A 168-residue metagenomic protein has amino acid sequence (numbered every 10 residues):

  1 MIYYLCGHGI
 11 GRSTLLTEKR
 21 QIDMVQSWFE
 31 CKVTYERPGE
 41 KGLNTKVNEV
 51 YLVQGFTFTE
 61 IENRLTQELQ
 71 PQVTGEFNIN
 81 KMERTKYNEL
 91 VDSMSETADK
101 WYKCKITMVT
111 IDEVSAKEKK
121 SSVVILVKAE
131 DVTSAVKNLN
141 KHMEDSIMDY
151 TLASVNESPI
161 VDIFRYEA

Functional and structural regions predicted by a protein language model:
Y4-D23: Short, Lys/Arg-enriched N-terminal segments with co-localized hydrophobic residues within the first ~10-30 amino acids
E18, I22-F29, P71-V109, V155-A168: Intrinsic disorder/low-complexity detector
D23-N63, M108: The feature marks the first
K32, N140, E144-S158, Y166: Intrinsically disordered, low-complexity regions
R37-V53, P71-T74, K117-I125, I147 (+1 more regions): A cross-kingdom feature marking solvent-exposed beta-strand/loop segments within repeated, beta-rich binding/scaffold
N63-T74, K137-M148: Short, intrinsically disordered, mixed-charge
E83-I147: Short, solvent-exposed interaction modules
